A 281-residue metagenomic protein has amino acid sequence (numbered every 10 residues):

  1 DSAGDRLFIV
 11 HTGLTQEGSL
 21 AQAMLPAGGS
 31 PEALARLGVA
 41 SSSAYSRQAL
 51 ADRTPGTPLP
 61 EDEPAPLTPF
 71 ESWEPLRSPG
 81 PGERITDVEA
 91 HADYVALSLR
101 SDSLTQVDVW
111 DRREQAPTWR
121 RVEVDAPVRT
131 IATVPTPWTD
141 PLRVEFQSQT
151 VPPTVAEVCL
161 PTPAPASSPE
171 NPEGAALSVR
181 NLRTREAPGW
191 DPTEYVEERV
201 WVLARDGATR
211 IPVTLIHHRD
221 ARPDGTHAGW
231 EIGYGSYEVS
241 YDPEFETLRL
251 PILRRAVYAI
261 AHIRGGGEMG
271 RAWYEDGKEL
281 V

Functional and structural regions predicted by a protein language model:
D1, M24-E89, R112-T133, P161-E194: Multi-bladed beta-propeller domains
D1-A3, L7-P26, S148-Q149, R180-R183: A structural signal for the main folded, soluble domain(s) of proteins
G4-T12, D93-S98, T139-Q147: Short beta-strand elements that form the blades of beta-propeller/WD-repeat-like and other beta-sheet-rich scaffold
T15-M24, A44, E61, S103-V109 (+1 more regions): Structural motif
G18-L20, E32, E71, T105-V107 (+5 more regions): Repetitive beta-architecture junctions, highlighting loop-to-beta-strand starts across blade-like repeats
D87-D102, R205, T209: C-terminal substrate/ligand-recognition segments
L99, T118, I131-P137, P141-V151: Glycine/threonine-rich phosphate-binding loop and adjacent beta-strand/alpha-helix elements that clamp
S178, R183-V281: Cap/lid segment of the alpha/beta-hydrolase catalytic domain
